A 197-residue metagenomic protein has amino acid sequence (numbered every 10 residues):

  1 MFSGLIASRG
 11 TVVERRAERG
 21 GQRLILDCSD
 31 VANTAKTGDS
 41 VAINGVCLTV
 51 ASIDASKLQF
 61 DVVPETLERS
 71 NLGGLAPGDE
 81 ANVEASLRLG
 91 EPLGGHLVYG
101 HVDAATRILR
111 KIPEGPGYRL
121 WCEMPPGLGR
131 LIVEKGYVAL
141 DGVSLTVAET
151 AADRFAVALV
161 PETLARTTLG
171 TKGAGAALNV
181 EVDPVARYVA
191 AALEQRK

Functional and structural regions predicted by a protein language model:
M1-K197: Conserved loop->alpha-helix
